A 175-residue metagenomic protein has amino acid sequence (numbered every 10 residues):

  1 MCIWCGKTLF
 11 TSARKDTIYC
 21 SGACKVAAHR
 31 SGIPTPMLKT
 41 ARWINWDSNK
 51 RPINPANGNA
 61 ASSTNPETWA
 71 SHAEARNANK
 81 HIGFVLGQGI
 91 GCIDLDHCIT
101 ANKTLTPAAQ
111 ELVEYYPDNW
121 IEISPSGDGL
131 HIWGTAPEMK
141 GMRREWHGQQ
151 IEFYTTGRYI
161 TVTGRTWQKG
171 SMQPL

Functional and structural regions predicted by a protein language model:
C2-C5: Short cysteine-rich clusters marking metal-coordination/redox-active sites
K7-F10, W167: A broad detector of the eukaryotic-type serine/threonine protein kinase catalytic domain
F10-I18: Short linker/helix segments within small regulatory modules
T17, A23, A27-L175: Conserved phosphate/metal-binding and DNA-contacting active-site motifs used in DNA phosphodiester-bond processing
